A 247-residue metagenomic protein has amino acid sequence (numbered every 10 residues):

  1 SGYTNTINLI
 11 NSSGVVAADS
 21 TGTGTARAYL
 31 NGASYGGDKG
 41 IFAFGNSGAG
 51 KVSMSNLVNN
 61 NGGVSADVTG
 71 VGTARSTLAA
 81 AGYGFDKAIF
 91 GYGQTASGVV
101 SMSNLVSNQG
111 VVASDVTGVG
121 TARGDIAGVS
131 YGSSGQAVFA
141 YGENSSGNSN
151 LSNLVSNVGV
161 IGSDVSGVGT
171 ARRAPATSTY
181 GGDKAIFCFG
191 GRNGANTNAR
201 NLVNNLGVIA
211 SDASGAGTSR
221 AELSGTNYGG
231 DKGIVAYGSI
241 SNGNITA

Functional and structural regions predicted by a protein language model:
S1-A247: Polar, enzyme-active/binding microenvironments
